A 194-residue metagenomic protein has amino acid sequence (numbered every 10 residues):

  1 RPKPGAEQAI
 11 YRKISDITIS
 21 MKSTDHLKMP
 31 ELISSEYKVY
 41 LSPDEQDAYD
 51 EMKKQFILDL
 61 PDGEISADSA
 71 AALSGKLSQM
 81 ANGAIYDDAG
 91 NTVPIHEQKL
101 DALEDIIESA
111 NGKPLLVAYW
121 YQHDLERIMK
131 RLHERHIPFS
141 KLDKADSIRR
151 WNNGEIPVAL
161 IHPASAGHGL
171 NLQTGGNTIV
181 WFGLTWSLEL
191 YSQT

Functional and structural regions predicted by a protein language model:
R1-T92, H96-G112: Inter-lobe coupling linker of SF2 helicases/translocases
D44-Q46, K54, N82-Y86, Y121-L125 (+2 more regions): Short, solvent-exposed loop/turn segments at secondary-structure junctions
N91, L116, F182: Conserved short-loop catalytic and cofactor-binding motifs
G112-P114, G176: A general structural motif
P114-Y121: Conserved RecA-like ASCE P-loop NTPase motor core of nucleic-acid helicases/translocases
L125, H133, I137-T194: Conserved RecA-like P-loop NTPase helicase motor core
